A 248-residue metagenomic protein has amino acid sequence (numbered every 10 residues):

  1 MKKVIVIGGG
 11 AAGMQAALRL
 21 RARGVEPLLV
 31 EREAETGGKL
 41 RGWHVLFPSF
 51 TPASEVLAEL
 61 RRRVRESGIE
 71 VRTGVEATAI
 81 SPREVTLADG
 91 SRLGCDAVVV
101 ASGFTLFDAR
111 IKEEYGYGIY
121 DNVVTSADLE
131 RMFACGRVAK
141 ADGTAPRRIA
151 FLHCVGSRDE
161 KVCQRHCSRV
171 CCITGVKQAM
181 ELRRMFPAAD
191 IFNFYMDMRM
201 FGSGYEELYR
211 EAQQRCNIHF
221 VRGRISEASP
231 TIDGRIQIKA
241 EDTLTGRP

Functional and structural regions predicted by a protein language model:
M1-G37, G42, S54, G74 (+2 more regions): Rossmann-like dinucleotide/flavin-binding elements
R41, P48, R61-R63: Short, hydrophobic/π-rich interface segment
V45-S49, Y209-E211: Short, hinge-like loop/turn segments at secondary-structure boundaries
V56-S102, V176-P248: A Rossmann-like FAD-binding core segment of flavoenzymes
